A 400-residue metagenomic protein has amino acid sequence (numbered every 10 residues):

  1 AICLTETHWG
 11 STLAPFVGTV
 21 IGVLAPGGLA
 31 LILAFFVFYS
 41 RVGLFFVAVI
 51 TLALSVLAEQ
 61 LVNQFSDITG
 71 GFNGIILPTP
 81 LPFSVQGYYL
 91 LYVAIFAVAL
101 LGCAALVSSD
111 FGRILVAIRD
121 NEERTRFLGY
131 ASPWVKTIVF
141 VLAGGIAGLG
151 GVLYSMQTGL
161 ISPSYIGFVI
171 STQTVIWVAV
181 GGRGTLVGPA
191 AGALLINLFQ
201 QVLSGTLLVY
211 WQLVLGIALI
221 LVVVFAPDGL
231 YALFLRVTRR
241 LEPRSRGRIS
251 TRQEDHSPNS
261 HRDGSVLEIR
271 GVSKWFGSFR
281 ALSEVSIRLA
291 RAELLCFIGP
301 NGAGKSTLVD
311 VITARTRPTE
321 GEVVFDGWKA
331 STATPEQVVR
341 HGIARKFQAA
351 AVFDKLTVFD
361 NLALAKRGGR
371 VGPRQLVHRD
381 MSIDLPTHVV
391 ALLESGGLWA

Functional and structural regions predicted by a protein language model:
A1-T251: Transmembrane alpha-helices and adjacent helix-loop boundaries
E122, L356-G372: Short coil-to-helix segment of the ABC ATPase nucleotide-binding domain corresponding to the Q-loop/switch region
L295-C296, R345: Short beta-strand immediately N-terminal to the Walker A/P-loop
I298-P300: The feature captures the beta-strand-to-loop junction immediately N-terminal to the Walker
T313: Helix-to-loop junction immediately C-terminal to a conserved catalytic motif
G321-K329, R340-H341: Conserved ABC transporter NBD signature motif
Q375-A400: Conserved ABC ATPase "signature" region
